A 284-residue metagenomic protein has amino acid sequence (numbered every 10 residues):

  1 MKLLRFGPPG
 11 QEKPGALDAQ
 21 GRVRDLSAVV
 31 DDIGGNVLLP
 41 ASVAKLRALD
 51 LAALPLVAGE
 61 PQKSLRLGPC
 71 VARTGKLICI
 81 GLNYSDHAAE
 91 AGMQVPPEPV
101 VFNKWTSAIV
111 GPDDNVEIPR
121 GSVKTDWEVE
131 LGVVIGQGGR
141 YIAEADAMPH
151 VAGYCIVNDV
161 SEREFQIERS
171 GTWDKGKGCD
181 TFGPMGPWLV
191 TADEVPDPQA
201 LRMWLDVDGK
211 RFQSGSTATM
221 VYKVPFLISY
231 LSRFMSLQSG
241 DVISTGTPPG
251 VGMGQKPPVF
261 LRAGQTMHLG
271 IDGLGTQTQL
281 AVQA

Functional and structural regions predicted by a protein language model:
M1-P99, H268: N-terminal non-catalytic cap/leader segment that marks the start of a structured domain
R5, P9-G10, R66, C70 (+3 more regions): Catalytic-pocket segment enriched in acidic/His residues
P14, E130-V134, C155, W204: Residues embedded in well-ordered beta-strands
Q94-P112, T125-W127, R262-G273: Structural signature of FAD isoalloxazine-binding scaffolds in flavoprotein oxidoreductases
V100-P119, G139-R140, T181-V190, P248-G252: Short catalytic-site patches enriched in acidic/histidine residues that coordinate or position cofactors/metals
P112-G132: A structural-propensity feature for long, helix-poor, extended segments
R140-Y154: N-terminal accessory regions of nucleic-acid-interacting proteins
